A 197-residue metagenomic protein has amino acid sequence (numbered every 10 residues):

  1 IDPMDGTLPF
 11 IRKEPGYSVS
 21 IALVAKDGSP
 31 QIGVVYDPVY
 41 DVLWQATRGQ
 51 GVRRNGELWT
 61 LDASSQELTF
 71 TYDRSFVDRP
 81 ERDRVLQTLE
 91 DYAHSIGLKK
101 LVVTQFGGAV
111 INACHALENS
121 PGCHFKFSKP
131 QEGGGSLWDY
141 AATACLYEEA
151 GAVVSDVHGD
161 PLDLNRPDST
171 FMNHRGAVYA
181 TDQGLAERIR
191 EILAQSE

Functional and structural regions predicted by a protein language model:
I1-R53: DPxDG-like acidic metal-binding loop motif
V24-G28, V39, R48-G51, E57 (+3 more regions): Short loop segments at secondary-structure junctions
V34, L58-D62: A generic local secondary-structure boundary/capping motif
Y40-W44, N55-L58, L162, P167: Short small/polar-residue motifs
W44-T47, G56, E81-V85: A short secondary-structure junction signal
D62-E197: An extended, acidic
